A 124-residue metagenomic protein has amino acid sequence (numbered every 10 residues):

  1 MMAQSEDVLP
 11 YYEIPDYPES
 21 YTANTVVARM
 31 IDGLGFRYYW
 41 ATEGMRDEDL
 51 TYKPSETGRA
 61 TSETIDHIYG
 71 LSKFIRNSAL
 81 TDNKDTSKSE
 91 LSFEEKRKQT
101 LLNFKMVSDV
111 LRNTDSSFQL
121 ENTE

Functional and structural regions predicted by a protein language model:
Q4-S62, L71-E124: Aromatic-glycine hotspot motif
H67: Histidine-centered divalent metal-coordination motifs
